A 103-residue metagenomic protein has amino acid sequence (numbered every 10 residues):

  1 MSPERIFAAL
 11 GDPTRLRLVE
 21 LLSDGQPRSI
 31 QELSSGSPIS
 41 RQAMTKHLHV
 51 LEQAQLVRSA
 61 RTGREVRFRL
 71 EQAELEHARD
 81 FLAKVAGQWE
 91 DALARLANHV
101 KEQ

Functional and structural regions predicted by a protein language model:
M1-P3, D24, E76-Q103: Amphipathic alpha-helical dimerization/coiled-coil segments that flank or bridge DNA-binding/regulatory modules
M1-S40, T62-D80: N-terminal helix-turn-helix DNA-binding core of bacterial DNA-binding proteins
R15, E52, L93-A94: Low-complexity, compositionally biased segments
S35, E52-Q53: Alpha-helical residues within the helix-turn-helix
L48-H49: Short, hydrophobic-biased segments on the C-terminal half of alpha helices that form "recognition helices"
